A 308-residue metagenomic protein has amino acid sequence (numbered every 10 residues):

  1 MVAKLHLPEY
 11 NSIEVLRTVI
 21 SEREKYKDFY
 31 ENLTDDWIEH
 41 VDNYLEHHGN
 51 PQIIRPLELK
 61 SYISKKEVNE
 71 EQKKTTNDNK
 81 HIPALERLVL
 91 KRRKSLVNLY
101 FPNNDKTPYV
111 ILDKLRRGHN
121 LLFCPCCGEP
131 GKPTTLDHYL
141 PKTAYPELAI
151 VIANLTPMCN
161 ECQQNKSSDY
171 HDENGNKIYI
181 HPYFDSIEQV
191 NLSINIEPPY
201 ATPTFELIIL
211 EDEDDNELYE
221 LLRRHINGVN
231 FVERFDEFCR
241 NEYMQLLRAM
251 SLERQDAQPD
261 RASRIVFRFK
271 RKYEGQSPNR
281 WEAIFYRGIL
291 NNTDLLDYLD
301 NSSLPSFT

Functional and structural regions predicted by a protein language model:
V2-D105: N-terminal accessory alpha/beta regions
V2-L33, Y219-T308: C-terminal, charged low-complexity interaction regions
T75-P83, V97-N98, P203-E211, E220 (+1 more regions): Charged, low-complexity surface segments at secondary-structure and domain boundaries
R93, P108-Y109, P133: Alpha-helix initiation and N-capping motif
Y100-K114, D137-A144: Short Cys/His-rich Zn2+-coordinating modules
I111-N120, P146-I152: Short, flexible, mixed-charge glycine/proline-rich loop motifs that serve as phosphate/nucleic-acid-contacting
D113-T135, C159: Short cysteine-rich loop/turn motifs with clustered Cys
G131-E213: Glycine- and acidic-residue-rich phosphate-binding/metal-coordinating active-site segment common to enzymes that handle
